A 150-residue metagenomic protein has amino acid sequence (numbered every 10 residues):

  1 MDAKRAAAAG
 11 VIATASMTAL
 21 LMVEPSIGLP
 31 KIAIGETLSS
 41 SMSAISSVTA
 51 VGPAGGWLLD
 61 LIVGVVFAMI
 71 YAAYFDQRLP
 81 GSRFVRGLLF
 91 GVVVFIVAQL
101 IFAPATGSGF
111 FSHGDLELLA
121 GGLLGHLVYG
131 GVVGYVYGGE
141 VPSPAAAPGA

Functional and structural regions predicted by a protein language model:
M1-A150: Juxtamembrane/disordered regions of integral membrane proteins
